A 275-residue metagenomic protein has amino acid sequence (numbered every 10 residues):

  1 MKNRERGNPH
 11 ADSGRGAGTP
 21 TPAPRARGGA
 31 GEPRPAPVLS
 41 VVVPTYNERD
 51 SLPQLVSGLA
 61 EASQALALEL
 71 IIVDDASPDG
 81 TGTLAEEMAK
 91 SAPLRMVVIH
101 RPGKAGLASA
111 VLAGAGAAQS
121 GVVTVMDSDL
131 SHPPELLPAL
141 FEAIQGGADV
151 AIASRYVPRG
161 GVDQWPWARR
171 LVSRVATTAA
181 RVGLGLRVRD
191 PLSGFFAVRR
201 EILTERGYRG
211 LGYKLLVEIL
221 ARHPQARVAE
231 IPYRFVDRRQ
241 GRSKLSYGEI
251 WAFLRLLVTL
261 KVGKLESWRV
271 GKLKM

Functional and structural regions predicted by a protein language model:
M1-H10, R15-A36, R181-L186, Y208-M275: Hydrophobic helical membrane-anchoring modules
V38-S40, E69: Cell-envelope/extracellular polymer assembly enzymes that use nucleotide-activated donors
D50-Q54, D79-M88: Acidic helix N-cap motif at the loop->helix transition within catalytic regions of sugar-transfer enzymes
S57-A67: Short, acidic, metal-binding catalytic loop of nucleotide-sugar glycosyltransferases
E69, T83-A117: Conserved donor nucleotide-binding strand/loop of the catalytic core
D74-T83, G103, L130: A conserved acidic beta->alpha catalytic loop
R101-A117, V122, P134-Y213, R238-G248 (+1 more regions): Acceptor/aglycone-binding surface of glycosyltransferases and processive sugar-polymer synthases
